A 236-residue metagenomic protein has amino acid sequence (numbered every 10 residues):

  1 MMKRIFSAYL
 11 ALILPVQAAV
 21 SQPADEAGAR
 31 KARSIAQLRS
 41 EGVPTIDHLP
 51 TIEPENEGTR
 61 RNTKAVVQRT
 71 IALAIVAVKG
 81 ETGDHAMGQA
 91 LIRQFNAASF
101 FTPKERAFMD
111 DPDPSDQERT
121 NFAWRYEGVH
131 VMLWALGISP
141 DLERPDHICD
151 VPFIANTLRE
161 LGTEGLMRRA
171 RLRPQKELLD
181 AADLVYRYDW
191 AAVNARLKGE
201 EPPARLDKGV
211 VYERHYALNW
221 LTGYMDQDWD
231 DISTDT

Functional and structural regions predicted by a protein language model:
M1-R4: Positively charged n-region of N-terminal signal peptides that target proteins for export
S7-Q17: Bacterial N-terminal signal peptides
Q22-T236: Extended, charge-rich alpha-helical interface modules
